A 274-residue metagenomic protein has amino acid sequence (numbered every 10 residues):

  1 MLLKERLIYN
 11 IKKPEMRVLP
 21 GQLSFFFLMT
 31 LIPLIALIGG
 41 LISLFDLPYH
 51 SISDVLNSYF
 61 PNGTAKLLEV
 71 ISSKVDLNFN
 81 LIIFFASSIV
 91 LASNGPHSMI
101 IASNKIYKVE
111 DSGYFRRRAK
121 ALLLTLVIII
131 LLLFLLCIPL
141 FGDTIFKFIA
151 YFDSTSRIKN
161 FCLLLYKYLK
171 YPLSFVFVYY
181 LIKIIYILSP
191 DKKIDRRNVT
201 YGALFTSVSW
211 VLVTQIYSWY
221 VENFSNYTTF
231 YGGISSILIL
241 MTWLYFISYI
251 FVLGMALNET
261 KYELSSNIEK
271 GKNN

Functional and structural regions predicted by a protein language model:
M1-N274: Membrane-embedded alpha-helices and immediately adjacent juxtamembrane helical segments in alpha-helical membrane
